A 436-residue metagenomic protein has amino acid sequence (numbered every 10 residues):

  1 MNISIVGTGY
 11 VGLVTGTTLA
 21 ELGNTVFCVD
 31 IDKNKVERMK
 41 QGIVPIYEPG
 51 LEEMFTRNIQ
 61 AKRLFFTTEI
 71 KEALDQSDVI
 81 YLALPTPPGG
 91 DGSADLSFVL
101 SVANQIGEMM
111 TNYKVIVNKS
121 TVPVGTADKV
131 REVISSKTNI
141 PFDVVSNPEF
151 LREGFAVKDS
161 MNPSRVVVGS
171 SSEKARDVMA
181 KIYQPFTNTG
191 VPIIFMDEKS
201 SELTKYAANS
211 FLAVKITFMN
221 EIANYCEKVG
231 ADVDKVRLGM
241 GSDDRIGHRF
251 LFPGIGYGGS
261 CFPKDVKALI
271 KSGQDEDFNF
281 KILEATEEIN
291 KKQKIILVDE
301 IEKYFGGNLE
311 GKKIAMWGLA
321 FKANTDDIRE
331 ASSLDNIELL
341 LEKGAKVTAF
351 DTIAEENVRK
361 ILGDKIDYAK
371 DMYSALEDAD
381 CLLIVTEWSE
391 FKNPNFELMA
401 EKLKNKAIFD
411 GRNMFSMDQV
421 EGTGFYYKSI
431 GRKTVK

Functional and structural regions predicted by a protein language model:
M1-K436: Structural/interface elements that position substrates and couple domains in central-metabolism enzymes
